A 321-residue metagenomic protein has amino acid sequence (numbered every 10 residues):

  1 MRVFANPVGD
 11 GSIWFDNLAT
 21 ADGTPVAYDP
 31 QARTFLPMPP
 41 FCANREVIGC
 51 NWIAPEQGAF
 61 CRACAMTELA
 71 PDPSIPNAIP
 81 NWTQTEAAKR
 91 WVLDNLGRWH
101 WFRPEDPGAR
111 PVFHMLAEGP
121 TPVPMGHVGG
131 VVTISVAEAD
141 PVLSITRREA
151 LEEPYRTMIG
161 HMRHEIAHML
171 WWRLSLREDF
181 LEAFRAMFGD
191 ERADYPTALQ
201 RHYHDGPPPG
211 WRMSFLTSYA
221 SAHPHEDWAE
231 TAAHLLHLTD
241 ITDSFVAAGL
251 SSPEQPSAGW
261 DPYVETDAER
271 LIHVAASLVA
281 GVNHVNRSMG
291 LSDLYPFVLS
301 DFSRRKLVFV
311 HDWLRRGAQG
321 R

Functional and structural regions predicted by a protein language model:
M1-C64: N-terminal cysteine/histidine-rich coordination modules
F4, G11, A220-R321: Pan-zinc metallopeptidase signature
E56-T85: Fold-level signature of zinc-dependent metallopeptidase catalytic domains
P80-P141: Auxiliary, metal-adjacent structural segments of Zn-dependent hydrolase domains
R110, V123-E149, R177, A198-W211: A short mid-domain helix/strand-loop element embedded in enzyme catalytic domains that forms or borders the active-site
V142-M162: Short pre-active-site segment immediately N-terminal to the catalytic Zn-binding motif
R156-R177, A229: Active-site recognition of the HExxH zinc-binding catalytic motif
W172-T242: Post-HExxH zinc-binding segment in Zn-dependent metallohydrolases
